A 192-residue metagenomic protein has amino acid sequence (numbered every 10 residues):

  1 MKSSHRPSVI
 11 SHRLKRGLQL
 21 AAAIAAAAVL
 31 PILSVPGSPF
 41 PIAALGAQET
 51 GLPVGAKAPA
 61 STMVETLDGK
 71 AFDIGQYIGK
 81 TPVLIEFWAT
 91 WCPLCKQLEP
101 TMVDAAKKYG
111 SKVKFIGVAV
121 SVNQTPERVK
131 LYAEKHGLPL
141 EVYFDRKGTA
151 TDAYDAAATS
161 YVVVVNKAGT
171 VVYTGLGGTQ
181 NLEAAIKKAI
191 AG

Functional and structural regions predicted by a protein language model:
S3-H12, I32-I42: Short, basic, low-complexity termini and linkers enriched in Ser/Thr/Gly/Pro that act as targeting/leader peptides
K15-I32: Sec-dependent N-terminal signal peptides
P31-S34, F40-A60: N-proximal helix/coil linker or "cap" segments that precede and/or mark the start of modular domains
S61-P82: A short beta-strand-turn-helix
G79, Y132-P139, D145-A189: Thiol/disulfide oxidoreductase modules built on the thioredoxin-like
K80-V83, F87-W91, A158: Short pre-active-site segment immediately N-terminal to redox-active cysteine/selenocysteine motifs in thiol-based
L84-I85, F115, V162: Hydrophobic beta-strand anchors of alpha/beta hydrolase catalytic cores
K96-H136, R146-A153, A184: Structural microenvironment flanking redox-active thiols in thiol-disulfide oxidoreductases
